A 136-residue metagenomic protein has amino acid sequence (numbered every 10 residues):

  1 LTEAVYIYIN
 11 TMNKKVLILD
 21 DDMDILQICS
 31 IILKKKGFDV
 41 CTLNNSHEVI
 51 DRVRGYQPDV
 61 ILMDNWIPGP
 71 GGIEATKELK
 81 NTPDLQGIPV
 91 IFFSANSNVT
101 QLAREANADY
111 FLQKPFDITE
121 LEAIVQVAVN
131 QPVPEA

Functional and structural regions predicted by a protein language model:
L26, P68-G69, Q86: The feature encodes the CheY-like receiver
Q27-K35: Charged docking surfaces used in two-component/phosphorelay signaling
G37-N45, R52: Short hydrophobic/Thr-rich beta-strand motif most characteristic of the beta2 strand and flanking loop of CheY-like
N44-N45, G71-K77: Acidic catalytic/metal-coordinating carboxylates
D64: Active-site residues of response regulator receiver
E74, N96-Q113, E120-A123: Alpha4 helix (beta4-alpha4-beta5 surface) of REC/receiver domains from two-component response regulators
I91-F93: Hydrophobic/aromatic residues positioned on beta-strands within the core alpha/beta folds
Q126-A136: The C-terminal output helix
